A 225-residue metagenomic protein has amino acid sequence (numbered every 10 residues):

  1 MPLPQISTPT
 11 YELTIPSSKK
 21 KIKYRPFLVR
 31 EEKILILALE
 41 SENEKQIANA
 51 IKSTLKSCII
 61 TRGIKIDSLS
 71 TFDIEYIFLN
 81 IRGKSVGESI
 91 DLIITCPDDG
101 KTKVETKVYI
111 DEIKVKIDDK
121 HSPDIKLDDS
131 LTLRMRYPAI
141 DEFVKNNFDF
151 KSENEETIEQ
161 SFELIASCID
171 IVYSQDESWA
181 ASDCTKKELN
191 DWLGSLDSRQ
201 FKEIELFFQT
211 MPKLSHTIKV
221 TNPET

Functional and structural regions predicted by a protein language model:
M1-T225: Short, surface-exposed, charged amphipathic helix/loop patches that serve as local interaction elements
